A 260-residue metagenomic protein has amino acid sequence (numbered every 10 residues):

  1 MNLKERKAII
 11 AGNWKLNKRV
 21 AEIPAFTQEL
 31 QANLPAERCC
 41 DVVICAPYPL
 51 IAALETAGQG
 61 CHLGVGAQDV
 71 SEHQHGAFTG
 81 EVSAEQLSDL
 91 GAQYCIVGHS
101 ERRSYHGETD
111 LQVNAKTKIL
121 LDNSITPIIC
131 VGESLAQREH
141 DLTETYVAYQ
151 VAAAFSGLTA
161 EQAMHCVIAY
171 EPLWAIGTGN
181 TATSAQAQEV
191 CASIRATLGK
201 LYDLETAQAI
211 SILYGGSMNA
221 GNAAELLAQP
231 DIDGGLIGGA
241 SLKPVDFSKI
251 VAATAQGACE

Functional and structural regions predicted by a protein language model:
M1-E260: Active-site loop-to-helix "anion-binding N-cap" substructures in soluble metabolic enzymes
